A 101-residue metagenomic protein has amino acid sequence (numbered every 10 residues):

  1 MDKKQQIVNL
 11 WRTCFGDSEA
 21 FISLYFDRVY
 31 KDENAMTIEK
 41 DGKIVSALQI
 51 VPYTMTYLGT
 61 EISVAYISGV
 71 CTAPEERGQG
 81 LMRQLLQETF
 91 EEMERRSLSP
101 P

Functional and structural regions predicted by a protein language model:
M1-P52, G59-Y66: Short amphipathic alpha-helix that is part of the acyltransferase structural core
E33-T37, R77-G78, M82: Noncatalytic linker/hinge segments flanking ATPase motor cores
Y53-M55, E75: Short coil/turn motifs at secondary-structure junctions
Y57-G59, Q79: Intrinsically disordered, low-complexity acidic/polar segments
G69-T72, G78-E94: Conserved acetyl-CoA-binding loop-helix of GNAT-fold acetyltransferases
R96-S99: Short, high-confidence coil segments that cap the C-terminus of an alpha-helix and link into the following beta-strand
